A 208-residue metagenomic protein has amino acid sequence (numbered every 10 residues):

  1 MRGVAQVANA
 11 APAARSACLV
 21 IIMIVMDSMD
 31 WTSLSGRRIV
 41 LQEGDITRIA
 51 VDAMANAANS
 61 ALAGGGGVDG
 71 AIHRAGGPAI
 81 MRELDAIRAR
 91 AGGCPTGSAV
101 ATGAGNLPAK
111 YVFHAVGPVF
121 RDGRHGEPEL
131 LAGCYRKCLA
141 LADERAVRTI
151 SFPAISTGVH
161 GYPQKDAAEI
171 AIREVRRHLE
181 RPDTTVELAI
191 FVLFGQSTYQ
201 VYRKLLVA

Functional and structural regions predicted by a protein language model:
M26-E144: Glycine-/small-residue-enriched capping loops at alpha/beta junctions
V119-A208: Phosphate/ribose-phosphate-bearing ligand recognition and processing surfaces, centered on ADP-ribose/NAD(+/P+) systems
